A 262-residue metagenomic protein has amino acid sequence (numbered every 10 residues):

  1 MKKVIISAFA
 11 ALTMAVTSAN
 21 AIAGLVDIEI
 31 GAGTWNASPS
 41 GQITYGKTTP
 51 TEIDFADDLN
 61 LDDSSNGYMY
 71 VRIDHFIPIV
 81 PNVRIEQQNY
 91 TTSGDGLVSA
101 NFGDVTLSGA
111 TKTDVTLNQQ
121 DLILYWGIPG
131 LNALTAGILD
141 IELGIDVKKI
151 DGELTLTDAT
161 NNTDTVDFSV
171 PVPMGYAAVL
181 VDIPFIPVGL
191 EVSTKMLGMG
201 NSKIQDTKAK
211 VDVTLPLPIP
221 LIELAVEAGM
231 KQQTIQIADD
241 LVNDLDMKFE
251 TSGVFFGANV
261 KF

Functional and structural regions predicted by a protein language model:
M1-D27: Cleavable N-terminal export/targeting peptides
A21-V26, F76-P81, P129-D140, I183-V188 (+1 more regions): Short loop/turn motifs that connect adjacent beta-strands in outer-membrane beta-barrel proteins
G24-P39: Short N-terminal segments immediately surrounding and downstream of signal-peptide cleavage
I28-A32, V71, V83-Q87, L124 (+5 more regions): Membrane-embedded beta-strand positions of outer-membrane beta-barrel proteins
S38-N66, Q87-Q119, I150-V170, L197-G200 (+1 more regions): Extracellular/periplasm-exposed beta-strand and loop segments of Gram-negative cell-envelope proteins, dominated by
V71-I73, P173-D182, Q205-P216, V254-A258: Feature captures outer-membrane beta-barrel proteins of Gram-negative bacteria and organelles
L122, E250-F262: Outer-membrane beta-barrel "beta-signal"
P187-S202: Transmembrane beta-strand segments that form the barrel wall of outer-membrane beta-barrel proteins
